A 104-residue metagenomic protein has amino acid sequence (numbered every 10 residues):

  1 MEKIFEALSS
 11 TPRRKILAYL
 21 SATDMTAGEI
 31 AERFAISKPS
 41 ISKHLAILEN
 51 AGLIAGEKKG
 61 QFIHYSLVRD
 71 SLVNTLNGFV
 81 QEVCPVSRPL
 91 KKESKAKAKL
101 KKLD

Functional and structural regions predicted by a protein language model:
E2-S37, K59-L72: N-terminal helix-turn-helix DNA-binding core of bacterial DNA-binding proteins
K15, L45-A46: Active-site phosphate/pyrophosphate-handling residues
D24-M25, E49, V80: Residue-level detector of secondary-structure transition/capping positions
E32, K43, E49-N50: Alpha-helical residues within the helix-turn-helix
S40: Residues in the helix-turn-helix
V68-D104: Amphipathic alpha-helical dimerization/coiled-coil segments that flank or bridge DNA-binding/regulatory modules
